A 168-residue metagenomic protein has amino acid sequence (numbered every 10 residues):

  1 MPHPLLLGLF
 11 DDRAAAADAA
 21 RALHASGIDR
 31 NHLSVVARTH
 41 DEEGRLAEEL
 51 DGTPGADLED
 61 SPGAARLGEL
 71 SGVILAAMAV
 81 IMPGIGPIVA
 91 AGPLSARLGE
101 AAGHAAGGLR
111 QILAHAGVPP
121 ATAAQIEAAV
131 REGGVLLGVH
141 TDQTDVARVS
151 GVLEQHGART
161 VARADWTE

Functional and structural regions predicted by a protein language model:
M1-E168: Positively charged, small/polar-rich N-terminal and surface patches that mediate targeting and assembly and bind
